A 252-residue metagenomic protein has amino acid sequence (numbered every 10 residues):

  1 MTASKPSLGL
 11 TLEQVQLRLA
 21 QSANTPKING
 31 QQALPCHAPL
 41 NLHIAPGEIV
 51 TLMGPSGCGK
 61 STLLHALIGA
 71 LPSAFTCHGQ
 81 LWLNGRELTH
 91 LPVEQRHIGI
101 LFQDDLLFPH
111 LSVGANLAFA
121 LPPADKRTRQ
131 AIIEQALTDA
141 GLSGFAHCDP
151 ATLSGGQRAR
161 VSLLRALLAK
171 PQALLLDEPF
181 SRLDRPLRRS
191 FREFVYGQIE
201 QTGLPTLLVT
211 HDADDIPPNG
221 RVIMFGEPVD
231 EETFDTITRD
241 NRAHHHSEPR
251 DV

Functional and structural regions predicted by a protein language model:
P72, L91-P92, L111-Q130, D139: ABC-type ATPase nucleotide-binding domains, specifically the catalytic core motifs of the NBD
R86-Q103, P123: ABC ATPase NBD coupling module
T128-F145, Y196-G197: Conserved ABC ATPase "signature" region
D149-L153, Q157: Conserved ABC ATPase signature
L163: Hydrophobic anchor residue at the start of the ABC signature
L168-Q172: A short, proline-enriched helix->beta-strand linker immediately N-terminal to the Walker B motif in ABC-type P-loop
L174-E178: Catalytic Walker B motif of ABC-type/P-loop ATPase nucleotide-binding domains
